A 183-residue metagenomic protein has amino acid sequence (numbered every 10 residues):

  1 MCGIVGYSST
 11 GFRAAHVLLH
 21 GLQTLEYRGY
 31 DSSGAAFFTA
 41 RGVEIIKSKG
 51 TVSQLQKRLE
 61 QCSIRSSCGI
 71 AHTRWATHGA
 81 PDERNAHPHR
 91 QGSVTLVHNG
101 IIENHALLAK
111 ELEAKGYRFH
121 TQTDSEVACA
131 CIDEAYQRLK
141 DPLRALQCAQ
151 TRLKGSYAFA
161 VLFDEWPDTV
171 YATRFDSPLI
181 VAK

Functional and structural regions predicted by a protein language model:
M1-K183: Conserved short alpha-helical segments that host acidic/polar catalytic motifs at enzyme active sites
